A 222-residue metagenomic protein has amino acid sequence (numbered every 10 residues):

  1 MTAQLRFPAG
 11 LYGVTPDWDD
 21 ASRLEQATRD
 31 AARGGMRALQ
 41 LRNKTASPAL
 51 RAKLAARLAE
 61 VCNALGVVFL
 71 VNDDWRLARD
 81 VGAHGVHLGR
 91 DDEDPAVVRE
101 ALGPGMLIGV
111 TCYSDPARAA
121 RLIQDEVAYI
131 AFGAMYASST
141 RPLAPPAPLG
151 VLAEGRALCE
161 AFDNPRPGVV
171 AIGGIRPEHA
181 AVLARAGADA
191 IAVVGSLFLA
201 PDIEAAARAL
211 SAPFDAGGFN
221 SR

Functional and structural regions predicted by a protein language model:
M1-P95, E100-A128, A144-A147, E154-V169 (+2 more regions): Conserved N-terminal beta1-alpha1 strand-loop-helix module at the mouth
Y136-S138: A short, flexible beta-alpha/helix-coil linker loop
